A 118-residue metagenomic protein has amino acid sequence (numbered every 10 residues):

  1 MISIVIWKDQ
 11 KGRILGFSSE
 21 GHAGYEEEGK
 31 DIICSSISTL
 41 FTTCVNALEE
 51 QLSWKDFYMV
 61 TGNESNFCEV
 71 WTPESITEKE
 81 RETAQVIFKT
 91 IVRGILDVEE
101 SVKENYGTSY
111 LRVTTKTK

Functional and structural regions predicted by a protein language model:
M1-I32, T42, N46-K118: N-terminal intrinsically disordered, cationic/polar leader segments that include organellar targeting peptides
I33-I37: Short, conserved glycine- and acidic-residue-centered signature motifs in active-site or ligand-binding loops
